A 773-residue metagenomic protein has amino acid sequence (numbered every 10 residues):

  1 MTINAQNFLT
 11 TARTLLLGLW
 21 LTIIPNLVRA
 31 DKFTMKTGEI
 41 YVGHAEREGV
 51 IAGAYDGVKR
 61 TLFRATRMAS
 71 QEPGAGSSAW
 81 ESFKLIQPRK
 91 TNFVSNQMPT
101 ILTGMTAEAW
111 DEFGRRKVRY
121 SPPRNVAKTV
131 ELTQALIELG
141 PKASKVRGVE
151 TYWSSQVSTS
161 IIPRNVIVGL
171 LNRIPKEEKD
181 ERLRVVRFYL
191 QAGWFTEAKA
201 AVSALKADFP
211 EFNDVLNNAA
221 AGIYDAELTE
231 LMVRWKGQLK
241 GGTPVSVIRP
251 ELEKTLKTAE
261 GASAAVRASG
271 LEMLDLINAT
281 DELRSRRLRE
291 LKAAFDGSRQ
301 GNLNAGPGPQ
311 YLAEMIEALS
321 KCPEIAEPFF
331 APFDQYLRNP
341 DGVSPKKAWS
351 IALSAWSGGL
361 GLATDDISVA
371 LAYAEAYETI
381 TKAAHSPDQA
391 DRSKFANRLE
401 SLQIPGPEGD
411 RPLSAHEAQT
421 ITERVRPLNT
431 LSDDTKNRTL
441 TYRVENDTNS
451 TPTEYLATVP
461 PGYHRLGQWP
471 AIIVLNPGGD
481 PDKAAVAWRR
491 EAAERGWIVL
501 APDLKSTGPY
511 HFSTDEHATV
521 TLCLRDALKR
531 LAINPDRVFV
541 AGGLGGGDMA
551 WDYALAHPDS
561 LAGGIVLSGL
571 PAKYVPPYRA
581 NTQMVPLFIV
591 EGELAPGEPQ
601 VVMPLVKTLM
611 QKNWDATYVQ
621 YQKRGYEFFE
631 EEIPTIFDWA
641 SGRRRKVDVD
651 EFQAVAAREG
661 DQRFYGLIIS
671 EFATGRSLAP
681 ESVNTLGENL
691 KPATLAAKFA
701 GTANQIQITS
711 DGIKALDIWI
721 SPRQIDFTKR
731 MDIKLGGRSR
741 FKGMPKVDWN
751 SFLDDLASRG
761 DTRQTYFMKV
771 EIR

Functional and structural regions predicted by a protein language model:
A30-E317, D748-I772: Compositionally biased alpha-helical segments
R284-Q468, M744, S751-D761: A domain-start/cap signature at the N-terminus of enzymes
P461-G467, H511-L544, A556, S560: Gly/Ser-rich "nucleophile elbow"/oxyanion-hole loop immediately N-terminal to the catalytic nucleophile in hydrolases
G467-G478: Short beta-strand element of the alpha/beta-hydrolase
D536-Q583: Primarily recognizes the serine-hydrolase "nucleophile elbow" in alpha/beta-hydrolase and SGNH/GDSL folds
F588-E591: Short beta-strand/loop motif that positions the catalytic acidic residue of the alpha/beta-hydrolase fold
P596-N704, D711-G712: C-terminal catalytic histidine-bearing segment of alpha/beta-hydrolase fold enzymes
R663-R773: C-terminal beta-sandwich/jelly-roll accessory domains of carbohydrate-active enzymes
